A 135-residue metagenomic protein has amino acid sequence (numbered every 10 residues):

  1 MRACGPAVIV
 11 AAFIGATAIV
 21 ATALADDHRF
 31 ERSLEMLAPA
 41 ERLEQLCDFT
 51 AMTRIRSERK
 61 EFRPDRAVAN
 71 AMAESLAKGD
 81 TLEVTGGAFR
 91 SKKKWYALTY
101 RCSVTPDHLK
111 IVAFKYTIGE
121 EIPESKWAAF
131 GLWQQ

Functional and structural regions predicted by a protein language model:
M1-V10: Bacterial N-terminal signal peptides that target proteins for export
A11-F13, A23: Cleavable N-terminal signal peptides
A18-V20: N-terminal signal peptide c-region/cleavage motif recognized by signal peptidases
A23-Q135: Mitochondrial intermembrane space
